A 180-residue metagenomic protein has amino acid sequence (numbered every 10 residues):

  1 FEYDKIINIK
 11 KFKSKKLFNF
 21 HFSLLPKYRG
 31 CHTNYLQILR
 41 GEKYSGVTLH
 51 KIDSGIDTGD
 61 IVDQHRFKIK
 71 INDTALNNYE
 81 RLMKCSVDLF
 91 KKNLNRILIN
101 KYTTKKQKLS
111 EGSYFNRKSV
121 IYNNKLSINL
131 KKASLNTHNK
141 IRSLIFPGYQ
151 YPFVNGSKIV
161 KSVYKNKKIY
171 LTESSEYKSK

Functional and structural regions predicted by a protein language model:
F1-Y114: Donor/substrate-binding cores of folate-linked one-carbon enzymes
K106-K180: Internal anion-binding site segments
